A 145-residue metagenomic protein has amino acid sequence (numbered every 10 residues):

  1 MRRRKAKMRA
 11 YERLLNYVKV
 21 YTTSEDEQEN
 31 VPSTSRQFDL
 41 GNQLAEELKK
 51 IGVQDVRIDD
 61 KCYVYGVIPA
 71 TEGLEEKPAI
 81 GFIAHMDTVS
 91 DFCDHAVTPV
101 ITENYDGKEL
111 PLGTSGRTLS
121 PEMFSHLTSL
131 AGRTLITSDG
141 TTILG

Functional and structural regions predicted by a protein language model:
M1-K7: Short, Lys/Arg-enriched N-terminal segments with co-localized hydrophobic residues within the first ~10-30 amino acids
R4, N42, G52-V53, P121-M123: Intrinsically disordered, low-complexity segments enriched in polar/charged residues with Gly/Pro, especially when
K5, E12, E25-E29, E46-E47 (+4 more regions): Glutamate identity and glutamate-enriched acidic tracts
K7-S35, I136-T137: N-terminal capping segment at the start of a domain
Y11, Y17, Y63-Y65, Y105 (+1 more regions): Sequence-level detector for tyrosine residue identity
V18, T22-E25, L48, G52 (+1 more regions): Structural signal for hydrophobic packing residues in well-ordered secondary-structure cores of soluble enzyme domains
E29-K77, G81-I83, D87: A non-catalytic alpha/beta surface segment that caps or lines the substrate-entry region of metallo-dependent hydrolase
E75-G145: Active-site metal-coordination/substrate-binding segment of hydrolases, especially metallo-dependent peptidases
